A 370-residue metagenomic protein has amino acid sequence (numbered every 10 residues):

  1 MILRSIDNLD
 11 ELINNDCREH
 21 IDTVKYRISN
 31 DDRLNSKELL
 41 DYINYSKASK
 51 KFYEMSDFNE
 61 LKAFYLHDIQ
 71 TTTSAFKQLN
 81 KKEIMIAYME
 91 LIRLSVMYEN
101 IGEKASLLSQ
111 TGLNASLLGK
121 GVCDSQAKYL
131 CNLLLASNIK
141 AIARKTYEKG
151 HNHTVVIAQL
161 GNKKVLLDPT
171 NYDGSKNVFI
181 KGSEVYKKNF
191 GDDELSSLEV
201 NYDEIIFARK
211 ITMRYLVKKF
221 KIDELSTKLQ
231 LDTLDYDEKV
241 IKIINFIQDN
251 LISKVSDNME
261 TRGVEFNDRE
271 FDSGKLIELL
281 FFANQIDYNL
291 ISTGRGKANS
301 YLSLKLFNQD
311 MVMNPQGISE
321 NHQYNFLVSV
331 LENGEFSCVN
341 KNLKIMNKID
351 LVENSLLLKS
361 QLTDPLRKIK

Functional and structural regions predicted by a protein language model:
M1-I6, E11, V156, M313 (+2 more regions): Non-Sec secretion/translocation targeting segments of pathogen effectors
M1-K37, S253-S256, R262, Q316 (+1 more regions): Intrinsically disordered, low-complexity N-terminal segments that are enriched in acidic
L34, L225, L231, Y236 (+5 more regions): Intrinsically disordered, low-complexity repeat tracts
L34-N35, L39-S116, K218-D268, S273-G274 (+2 more regions): Secondary-structure boundary elements
Y88, G119-L134, I243, E270-E278 (+1 more regions): Active-site nucleophilic cysteine motif
S125-D192, R214-K219, D223, N289-S292 (+1 more regions): Hydrophobic/aromatic-rich core segments of domains that either
F179-K221, D235-I247, L251-G263, D272-G274 (+4 more regions): Alpha-helical and coiled-coil interaction segments, frequently adjacent to or embedded within charge-biased
L276, Q323-E332, I345-L358: Repeat-associated, polar segments at repeat-unit boundaries in modular proteins
